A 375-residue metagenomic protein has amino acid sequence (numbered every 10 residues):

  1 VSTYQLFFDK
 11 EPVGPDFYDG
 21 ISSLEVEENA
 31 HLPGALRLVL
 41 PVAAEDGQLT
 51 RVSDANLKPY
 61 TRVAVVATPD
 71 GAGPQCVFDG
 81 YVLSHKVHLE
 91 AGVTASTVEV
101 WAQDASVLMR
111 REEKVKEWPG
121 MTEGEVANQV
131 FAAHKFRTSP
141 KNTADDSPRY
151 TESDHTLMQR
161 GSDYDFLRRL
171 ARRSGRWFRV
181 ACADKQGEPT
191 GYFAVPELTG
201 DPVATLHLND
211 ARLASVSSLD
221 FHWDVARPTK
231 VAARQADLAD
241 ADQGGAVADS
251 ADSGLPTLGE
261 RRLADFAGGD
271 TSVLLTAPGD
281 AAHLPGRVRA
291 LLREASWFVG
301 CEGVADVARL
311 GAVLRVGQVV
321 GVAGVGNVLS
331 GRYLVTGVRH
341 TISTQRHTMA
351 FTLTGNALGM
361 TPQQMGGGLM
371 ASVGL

Functional and structural regions predicted by a protein language model:
V1-E112: Assembly/oligomerization scaffold segments
F8, L40-V42, A102-D104, V180-C182 (+4 more regions): Flexible glycine-/small-residue-rich
V26-N56, S215-L375: An acidic/polar, Gly/Ser/Thr-rich interaction patch typically located in mid-to-C-terminal regions of proteins
A30-H31, L36-L38, P59, A102 (+3 more regions): Amphipathic, non-transmembrane alpha-helical segments in extracytoplasmic/periplasmic proteins
R51, P69, R110, T138-S139 (+1 more regions): Sec-dependent N-terminal signal peptides of Gram-negative outer-membrane/periplasmic proteins
A67-P69, V195, Q318, G324: Conserved "cap/hinge" positions at secondary-structure junctions
K86-A102, G187, T341-T354: Short, solvent-exposed secondary-structure boundary/capping segments
T97-D104, N142-S215: Short beta-strand-centered interaction patches in the first periplasmic/extracellular domains of large envelope
